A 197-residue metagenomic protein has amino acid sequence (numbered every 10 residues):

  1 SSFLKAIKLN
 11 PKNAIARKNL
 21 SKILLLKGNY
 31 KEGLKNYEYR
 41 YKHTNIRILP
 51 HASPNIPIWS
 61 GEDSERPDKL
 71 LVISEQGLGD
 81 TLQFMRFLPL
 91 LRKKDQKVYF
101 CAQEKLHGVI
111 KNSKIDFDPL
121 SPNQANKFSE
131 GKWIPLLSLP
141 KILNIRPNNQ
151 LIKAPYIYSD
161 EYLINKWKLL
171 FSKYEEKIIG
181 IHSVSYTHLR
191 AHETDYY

Functional and structural regions predicted by a protein language model:
H107, L120-I178, S183-S185: A nucleotide-sugar donor-handling region in carbohydrate enzymes
T187-T194: Conserved small/polar residues in nucleotide/adenosyl-binding loops
